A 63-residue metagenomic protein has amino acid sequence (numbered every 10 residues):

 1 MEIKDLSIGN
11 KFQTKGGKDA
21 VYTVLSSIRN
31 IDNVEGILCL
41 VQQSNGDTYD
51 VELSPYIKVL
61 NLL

Functional and structural regions predicted by a protein language model:
M1-K11: Mixed-charge, Lys/Arg-rich low-complexity intrinsically disordered regions
K11-Q13, L40: Residue-level detector of beta-strand face positions
D19-R29: Short beta-strand-centered aromatic/proline hotspots
I31-N33: Short glycine/serine/proline-enriched coil/turn segments at secondary-structure junctions
E35-C39: Short aromatic-glycine-enriched beta-strand elements
Q42-L63: Intrinsically disordered, low-complexity, charged/polar segments
